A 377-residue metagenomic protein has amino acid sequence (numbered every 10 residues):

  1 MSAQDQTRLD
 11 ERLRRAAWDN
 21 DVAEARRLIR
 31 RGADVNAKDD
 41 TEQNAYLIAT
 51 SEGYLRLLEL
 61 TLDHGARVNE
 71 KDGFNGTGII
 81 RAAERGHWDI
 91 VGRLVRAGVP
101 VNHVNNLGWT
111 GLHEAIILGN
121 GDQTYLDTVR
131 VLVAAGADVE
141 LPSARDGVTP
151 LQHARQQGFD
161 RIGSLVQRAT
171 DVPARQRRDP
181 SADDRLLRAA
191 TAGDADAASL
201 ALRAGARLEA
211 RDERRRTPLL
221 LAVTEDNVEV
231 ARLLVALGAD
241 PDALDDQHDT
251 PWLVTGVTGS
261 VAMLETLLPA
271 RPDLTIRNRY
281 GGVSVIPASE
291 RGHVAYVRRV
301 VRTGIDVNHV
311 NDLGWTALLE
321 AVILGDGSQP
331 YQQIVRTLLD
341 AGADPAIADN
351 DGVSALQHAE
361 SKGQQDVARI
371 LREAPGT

Functional and structural regions predicted by a protein language model:
M1-R12, A135, R145-V148, H153-A192 (+6 more regions): Ankyrin-repeat-protein effector appendages
S2-T41, R178-R214, P218: N-terminal segments that cap or nucleate solenoid repeat domains
Q6, D39, D72, N105 (+7 more regions): Ankyrin repeat boundary/linker residues
L9, E42, N75, G108 (+7 more regions): Start-of-repeat signature of ankyrin repeats
R15-N20, I48-Y54, R81-H87, E114-Y125 (+7 more regions): Ankyrin repeat A-helix N-terminal signature
D21-I29, Y54-L62, H87-V95, G121-A134 (+7 more regions): Ankyrin repeat structural motif
